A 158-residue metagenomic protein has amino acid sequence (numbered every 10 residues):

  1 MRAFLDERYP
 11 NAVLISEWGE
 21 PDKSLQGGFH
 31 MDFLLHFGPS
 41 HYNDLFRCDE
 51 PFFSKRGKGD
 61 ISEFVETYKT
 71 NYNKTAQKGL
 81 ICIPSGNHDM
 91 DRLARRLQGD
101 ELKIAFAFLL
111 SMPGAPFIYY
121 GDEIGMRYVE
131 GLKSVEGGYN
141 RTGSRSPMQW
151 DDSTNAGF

Functional and structural regions predicted by a protein language model:
M1-F158: Active-site and adjacent substrate-binding regions of carbohydrate-active enzymes
